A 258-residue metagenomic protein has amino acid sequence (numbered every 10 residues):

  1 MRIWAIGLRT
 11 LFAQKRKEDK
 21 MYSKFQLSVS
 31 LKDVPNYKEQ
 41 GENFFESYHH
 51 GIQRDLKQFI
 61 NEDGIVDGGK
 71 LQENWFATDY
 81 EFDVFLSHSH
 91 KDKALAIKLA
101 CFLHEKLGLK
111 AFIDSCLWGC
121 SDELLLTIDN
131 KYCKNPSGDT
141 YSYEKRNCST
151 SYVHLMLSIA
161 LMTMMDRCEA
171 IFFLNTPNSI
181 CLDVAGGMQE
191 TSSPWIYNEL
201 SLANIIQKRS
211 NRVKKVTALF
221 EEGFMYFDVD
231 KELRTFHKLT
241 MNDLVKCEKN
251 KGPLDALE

Functional and structural regions predicted by a protein language model:
W4-G7, F12-Q40, L202, V213-E258: C-terminal tail/extension regions appended to the core domain(s) of diverse proteins
T10-A13, Y22-C168, E258: Conserved N-terminal substructure of TIR/SEFIR domains
K93-L95, G119-E123, I180-V184, G223-F227: Short catalytic/ligand-binding loop motif for oxyanion handling, primarily in non-cytosolic enzymes, centered on
H104-F112, N198-V213: Structural alpha-beta junctions
Y152-V153, S179-R209: Conserved TIR/SEFIR loop-to-helix hotspot centered on a Trp-containing motif with a nearby acidic residue
N175: Glycine-rich, N-terminal phosphate-binding loop of Rossmann-like dinucleotide-binding domains
